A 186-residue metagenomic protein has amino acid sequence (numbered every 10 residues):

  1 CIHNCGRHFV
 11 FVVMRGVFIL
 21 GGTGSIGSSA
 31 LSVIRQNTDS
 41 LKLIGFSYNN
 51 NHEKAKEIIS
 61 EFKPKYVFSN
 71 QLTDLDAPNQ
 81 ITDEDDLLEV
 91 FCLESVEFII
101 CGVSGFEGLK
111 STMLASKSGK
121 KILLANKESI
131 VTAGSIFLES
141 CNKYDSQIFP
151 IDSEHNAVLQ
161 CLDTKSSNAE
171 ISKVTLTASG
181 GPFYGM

Functional and structural regions predicted by a protein language model:
M14-K63: N-terminal Rossmann-like dinucleotide-binding module
T23, I59, I99, G119 (+1 more regions): Residue-level signal for inorganic ion chemistry
K63-V67, V96: Proline-aspartate-enriched helix->loop->beta-strand connector
T82-A115: Beta-loop-alpha module in the N-terminal Rossmann-like domain of NAD(P)-dependent dehydrogenases, especially those
G102-V103, G119-V131: ADP-ribose/adenylate-binding Rossmann-like module
L109-L114, K127-S146: Rossmann-fold NAD(P)-binding glycine/threonine-rich loop
F137-H155, K173-V174: Rossmann-fold dehydrogenase core element
H155-M186: Conserved anion/nucleotide-ligand pocket segment
